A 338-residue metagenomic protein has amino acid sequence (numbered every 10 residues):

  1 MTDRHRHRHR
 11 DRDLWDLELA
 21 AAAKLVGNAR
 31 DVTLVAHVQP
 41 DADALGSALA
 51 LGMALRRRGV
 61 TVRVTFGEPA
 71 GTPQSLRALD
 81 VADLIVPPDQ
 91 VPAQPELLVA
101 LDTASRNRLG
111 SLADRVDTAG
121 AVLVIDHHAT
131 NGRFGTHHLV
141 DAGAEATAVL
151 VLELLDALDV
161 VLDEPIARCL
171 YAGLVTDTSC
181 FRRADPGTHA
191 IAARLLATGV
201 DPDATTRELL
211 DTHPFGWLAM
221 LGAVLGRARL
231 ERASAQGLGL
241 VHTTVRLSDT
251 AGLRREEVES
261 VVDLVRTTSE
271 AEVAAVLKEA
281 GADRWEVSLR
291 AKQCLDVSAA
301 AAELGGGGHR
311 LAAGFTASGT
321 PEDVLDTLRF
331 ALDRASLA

Functional and structural regions predicted by a protein language model:
T2, R8-A21, D114-V122, G143-E145 (+1 more regions): An acidic intrinsically disordered interaction segment
T2-V38, G46-R77, Q94-P95, Y171 (+2 more regions): Hydrophobic helix-and-loop "lid/oligomerization" segment in the mid-to-C-terminal part of catalytic domains
L17-A21, A104-S105, L155-A157: Short, motif-level signal for alpha-helix interfacial/capping segments enriched in acidic residues and aromatics/proline
D41: Polar, low-complexity loop segments and adjacent catalytic/binding residues used for recognizing and processing sugar
L51-G52, R115-T118, V140-D141, I191-A192: Glycine-rich, phosphate-binding/catalytic loops in enzymes
L79-L84, V140-G143, A291-Q293: Short, hinge-like loop/turn segments at secondary-structure boundaries
L84, P88-T136: Active-site cofactor/cluster-binding pocket
I125-A193, T198: Short alpha-helices
